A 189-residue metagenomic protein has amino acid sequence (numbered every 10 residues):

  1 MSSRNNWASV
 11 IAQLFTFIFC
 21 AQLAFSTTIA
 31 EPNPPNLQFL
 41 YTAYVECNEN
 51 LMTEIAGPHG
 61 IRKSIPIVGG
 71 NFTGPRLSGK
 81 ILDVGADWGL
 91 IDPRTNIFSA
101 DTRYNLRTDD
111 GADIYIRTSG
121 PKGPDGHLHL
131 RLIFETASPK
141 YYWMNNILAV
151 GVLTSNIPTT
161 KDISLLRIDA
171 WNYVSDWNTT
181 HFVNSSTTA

Functional and structural regions predicted by a protein language model:
M1-S26, A189: Fungal secretory targeting signals
T27-A189: Beta-strand-enriched cores of mature, soluble protein domains
